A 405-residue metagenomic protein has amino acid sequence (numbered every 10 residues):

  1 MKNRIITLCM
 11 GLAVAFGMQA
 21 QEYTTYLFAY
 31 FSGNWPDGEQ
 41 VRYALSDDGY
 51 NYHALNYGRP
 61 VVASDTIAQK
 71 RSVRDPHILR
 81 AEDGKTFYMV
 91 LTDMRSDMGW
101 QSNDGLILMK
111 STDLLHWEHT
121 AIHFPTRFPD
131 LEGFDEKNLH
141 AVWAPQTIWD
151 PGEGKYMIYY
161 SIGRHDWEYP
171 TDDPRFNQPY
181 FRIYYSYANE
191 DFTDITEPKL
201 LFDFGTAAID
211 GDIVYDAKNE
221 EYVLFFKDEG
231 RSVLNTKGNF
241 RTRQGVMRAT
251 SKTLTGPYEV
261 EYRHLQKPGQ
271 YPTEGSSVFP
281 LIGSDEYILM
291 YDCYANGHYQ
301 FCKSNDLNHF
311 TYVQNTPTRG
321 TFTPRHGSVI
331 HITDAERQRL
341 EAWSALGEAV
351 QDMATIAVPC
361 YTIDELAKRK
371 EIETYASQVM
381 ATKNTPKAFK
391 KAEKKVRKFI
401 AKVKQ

Functional and structural regions predicted by a protein language model:
M1-I6: Bacterial N-terminal signal peptides that target proteins for export
T7-G17: Bacterial N-terminal signal peptides
A20-E348: Carbohydrate-active catalytic/glycan-binding domains of CAZyme proteins, especially the secreted or lumenal ectodomains
P129-F134, T382-A388: Short amphipathic alpha-helical segments at helix boundaries and their inter-helical linkers
A342-K383, A401-Q405: Amphipathic, heptad-repeat alpha-helical segments
T385-Q405: C-terminal amphipathic alpha-helix
